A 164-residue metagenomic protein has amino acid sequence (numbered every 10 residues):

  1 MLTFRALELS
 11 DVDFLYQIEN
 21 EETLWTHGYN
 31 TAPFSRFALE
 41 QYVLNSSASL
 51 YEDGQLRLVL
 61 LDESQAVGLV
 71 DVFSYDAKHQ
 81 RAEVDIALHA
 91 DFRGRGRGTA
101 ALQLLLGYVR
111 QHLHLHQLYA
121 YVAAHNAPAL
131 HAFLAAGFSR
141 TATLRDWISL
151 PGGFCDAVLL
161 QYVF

Functional and structural regions predicted by a protein language model:
M1, L7-V12, L61-F164: Acyl-donor (CoA/ACP) binding surface of acyl/acetyltransferases
M1-Q41: A short, well-structured alpha-helix characteristic of acyl/acetyltransferase catalytic modules
T23-L24, Y29, L44, L88-H89 (+2 more regions): A broad detector of the eukaryotic-type serine/threonine protein kinase catalytic domain
T31-A32, Q55, S149, A157: Sparse recognition of residues in long alpha-helices and their boundaries
L39-L44, T141-T143: Short Pro/Gly-enriched beta-strand edge/turn motifs at strand-loop
S46-V59: A short helix-loop-beta-strand connector motif used in the catalytic cores of GNAT acetyltransferases and, in some
